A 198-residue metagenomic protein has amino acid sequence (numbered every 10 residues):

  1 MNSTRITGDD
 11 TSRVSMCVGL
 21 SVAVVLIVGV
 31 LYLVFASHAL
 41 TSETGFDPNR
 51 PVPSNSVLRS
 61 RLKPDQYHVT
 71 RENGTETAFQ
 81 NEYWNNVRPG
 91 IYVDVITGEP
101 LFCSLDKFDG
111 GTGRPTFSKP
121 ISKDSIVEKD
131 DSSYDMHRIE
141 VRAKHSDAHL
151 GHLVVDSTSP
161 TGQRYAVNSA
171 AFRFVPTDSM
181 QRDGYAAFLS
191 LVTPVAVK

Functional and structural regions predicted by a protein language model:
M1-R5: N-terminal intrinsically disordered, acidic low-complexity segments at the extreme N-terminus
T7-A23: N-terminal Sec-pathway targeting helices
L20-L33: Hydrophobic membrane-insertion alpha-helices, especially the h-region of bacterial N-terminal signal peptides
L31-H38, L153: Structural signature of transmembrane alpha-helix termini at the membrane-water interface
F35-R50: Ser/Thr/Pro/Gly-rich low-complexity linker/stalk segments immediately outside membranes or between
F46-S56, E82-Y83: Electrostatic cytochrome c docking/interface patches
R59-K198: A short Gly-Trp-Pro
